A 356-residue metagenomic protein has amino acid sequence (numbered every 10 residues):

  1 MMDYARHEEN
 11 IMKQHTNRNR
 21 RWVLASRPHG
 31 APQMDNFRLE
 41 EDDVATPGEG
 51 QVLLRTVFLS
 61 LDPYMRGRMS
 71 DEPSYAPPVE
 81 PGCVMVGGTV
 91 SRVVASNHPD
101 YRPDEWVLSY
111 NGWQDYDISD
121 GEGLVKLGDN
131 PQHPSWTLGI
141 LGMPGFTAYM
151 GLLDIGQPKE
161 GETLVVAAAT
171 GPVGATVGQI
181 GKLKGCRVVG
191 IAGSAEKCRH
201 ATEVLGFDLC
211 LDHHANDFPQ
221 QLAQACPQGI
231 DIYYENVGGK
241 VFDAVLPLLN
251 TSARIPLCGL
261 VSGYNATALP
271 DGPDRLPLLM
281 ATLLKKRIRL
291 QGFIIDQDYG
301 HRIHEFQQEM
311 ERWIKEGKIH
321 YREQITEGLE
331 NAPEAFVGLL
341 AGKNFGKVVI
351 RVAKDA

Functional and structural regions predicted by a protein language model:
K13-N17, Q297-A356: C-terminal hydrophobic helical "lid"/dimerization subdomain of Rossmann-like NAD(P)H-dependent oxidoreductases
D43-L61, M69-W113: Glycine-rich beta-strand-centered segment in the early N-terminal region that forms part of a ligand/cofactor-binding
M85-R92, R102-A168: NAD(P)H dinucleotide-binding glycine-rich loop of Rossmann-like/cofactor-binding domains, especially the beta1-alpha1
L108, V165, L211, Y233-Y234: N-terminal Rossmann-like NAD(P) cofactor-binding module of classical short-chain dehydrogenase/reductase
D115, G193-A201, R275-M280: Short, glycine/polar-rich helix-capping loops at beta-to-alpha or helix-loop-helix junctions that flank or form
L138-N216: Mid-domain Rossmann-like dinucleotide-binding core that forms the NAD(H)/NADP(H) cofactor-binding site
F218-P227: Short amphipathic alpha-helix with an adjacent loop that forms part of the alpha/beta core around
K240-I319, V352-A356: Glycine-rich phosphate-binding loop and adjacent beta-alpha segment of Rossmann(oid) nucleotide-cofactor-binding
